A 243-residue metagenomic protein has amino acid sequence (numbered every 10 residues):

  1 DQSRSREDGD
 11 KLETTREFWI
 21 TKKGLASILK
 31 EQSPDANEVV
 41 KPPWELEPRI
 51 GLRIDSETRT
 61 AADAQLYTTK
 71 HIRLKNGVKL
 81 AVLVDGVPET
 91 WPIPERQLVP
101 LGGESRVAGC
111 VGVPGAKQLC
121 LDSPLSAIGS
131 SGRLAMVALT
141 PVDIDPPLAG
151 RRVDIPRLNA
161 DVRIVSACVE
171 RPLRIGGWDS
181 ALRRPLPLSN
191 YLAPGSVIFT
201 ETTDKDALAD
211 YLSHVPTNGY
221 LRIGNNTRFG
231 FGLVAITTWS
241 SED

Functional and structural regions predicted by a protein language model:
D1-D243: Conserved active-site/ligand-binding neighborhood in enzyme cores
